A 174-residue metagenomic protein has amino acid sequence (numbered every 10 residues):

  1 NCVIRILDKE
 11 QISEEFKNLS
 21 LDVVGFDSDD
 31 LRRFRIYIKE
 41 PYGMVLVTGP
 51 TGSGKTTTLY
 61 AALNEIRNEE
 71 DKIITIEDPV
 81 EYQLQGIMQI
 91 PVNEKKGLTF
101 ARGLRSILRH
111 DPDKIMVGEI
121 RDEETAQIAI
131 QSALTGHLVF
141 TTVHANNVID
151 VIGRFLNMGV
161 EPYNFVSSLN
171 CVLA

Functional and structural regions predicted by a protein language model:
N1-A174: Short, flexible helix-loop junctions that flank or precede catalytic/ligand sites
